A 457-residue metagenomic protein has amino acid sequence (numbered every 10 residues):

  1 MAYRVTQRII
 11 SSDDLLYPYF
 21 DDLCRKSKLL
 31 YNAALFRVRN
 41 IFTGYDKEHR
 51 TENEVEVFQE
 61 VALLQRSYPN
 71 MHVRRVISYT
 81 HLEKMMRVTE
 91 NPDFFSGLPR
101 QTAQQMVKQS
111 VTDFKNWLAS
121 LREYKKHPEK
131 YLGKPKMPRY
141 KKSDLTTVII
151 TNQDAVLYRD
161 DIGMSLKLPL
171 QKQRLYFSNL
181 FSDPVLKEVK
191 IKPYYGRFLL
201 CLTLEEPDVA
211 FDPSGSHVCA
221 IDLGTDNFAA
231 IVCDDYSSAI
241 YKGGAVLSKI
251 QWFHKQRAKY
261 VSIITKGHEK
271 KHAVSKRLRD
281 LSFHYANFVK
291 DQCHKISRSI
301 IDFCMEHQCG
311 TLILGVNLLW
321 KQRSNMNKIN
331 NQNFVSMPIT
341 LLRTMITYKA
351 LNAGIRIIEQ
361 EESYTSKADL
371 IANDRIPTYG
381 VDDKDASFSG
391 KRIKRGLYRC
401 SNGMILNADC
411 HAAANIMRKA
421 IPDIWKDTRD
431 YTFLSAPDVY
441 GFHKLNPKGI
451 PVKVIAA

Functional and structural regions predicted by a protein language model:
M1-Q105: Gly/serine-rich nucleotide phosphate-binding loop at the start of the catalytic core of nucleotide/ADP-ribose-handling
Y3, N40, K47-E52, N331-N333 (+1 more regions): Positively charged, low-complexity nucleic-acid-binding target-recognition regions
L15-L16, S248, S363-A368: A short acidic, often aromatic-flanked loop/helix-cap motif at beta-alpha or helix-coil junctions that lines enzyme
A34, Q105-W117, C410-A420: Stable alpha-helical structural segments in soluble proteins, enriched in small hydrophobic residues
K47, T51-M71, Y195-R197, C201-R343 (+1 more regions): Substrate-contacting helices/loops that form the catalytic groove of nucleic-acid and nucleotide-polymer processing
V61-Y194, Q332, S336: Acidic carboxylate diad motif detector
D160, Y194, V232-S237, N373 (+1 more regions): Short acidic-glycine loop/turn motifs at beta-strand connectors
